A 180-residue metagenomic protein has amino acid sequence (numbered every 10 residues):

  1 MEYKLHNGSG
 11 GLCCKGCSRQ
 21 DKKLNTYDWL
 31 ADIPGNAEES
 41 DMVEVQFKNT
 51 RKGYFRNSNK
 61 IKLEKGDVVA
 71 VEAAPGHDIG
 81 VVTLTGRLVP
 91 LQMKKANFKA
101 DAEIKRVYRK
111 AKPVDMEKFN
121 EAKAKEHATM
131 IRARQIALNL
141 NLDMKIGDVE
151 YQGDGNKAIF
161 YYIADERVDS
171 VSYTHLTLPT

Functional and structural regions predicted by a protein language model:
M1-P90: N-terminal, positively charged regions that mediate nucleic acid binding
E2, H77-N139: Terminal, basic amphipathic appendages of nucleotide-handling enzymes
K145-D154: Short edge beta-strands and adjacent turn/loop segments
D154-Y162: Short glycine/threonine-rich beta-strand-turn micro-motifs
I163-R167: Helix N-cap motif at beta-to-alpha junctions
V168-Y173: Short, intrinsically disordered, charge-balanced linker/junction segments flanking boundaries in proteins
T174-T180: Conserved small/polar residues in nucleotide/adenosyl-binding loops
